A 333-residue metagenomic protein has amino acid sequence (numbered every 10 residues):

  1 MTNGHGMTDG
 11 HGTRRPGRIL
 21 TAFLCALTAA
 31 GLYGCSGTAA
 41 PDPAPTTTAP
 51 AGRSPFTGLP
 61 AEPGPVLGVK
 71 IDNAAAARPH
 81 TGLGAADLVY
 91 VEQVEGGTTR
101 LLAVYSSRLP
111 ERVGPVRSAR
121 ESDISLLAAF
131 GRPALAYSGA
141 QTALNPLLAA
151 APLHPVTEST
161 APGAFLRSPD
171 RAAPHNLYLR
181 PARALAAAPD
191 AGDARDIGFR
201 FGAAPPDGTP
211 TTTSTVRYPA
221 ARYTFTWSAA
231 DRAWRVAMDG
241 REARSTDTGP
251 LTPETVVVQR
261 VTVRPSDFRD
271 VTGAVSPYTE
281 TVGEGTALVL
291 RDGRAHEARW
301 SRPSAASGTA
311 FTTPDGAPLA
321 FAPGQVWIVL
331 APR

Functional and structural regions predicted by a protein language model:
M1-Y33: Sec-dependent bacterial lipoprotein signal peptides
A30-R53: C-terminal region of N-terminal signal peptides and the immediate post-cleavage residues of exported proteins
P45, L102-Y105: Short, mixed-charge, low-aromatic patches
P50-G64, G68-L88, E95-A103, P110-R333: A surface/extracellular/periplasmic glyco- and lipid-processing/surface-interacting theme
